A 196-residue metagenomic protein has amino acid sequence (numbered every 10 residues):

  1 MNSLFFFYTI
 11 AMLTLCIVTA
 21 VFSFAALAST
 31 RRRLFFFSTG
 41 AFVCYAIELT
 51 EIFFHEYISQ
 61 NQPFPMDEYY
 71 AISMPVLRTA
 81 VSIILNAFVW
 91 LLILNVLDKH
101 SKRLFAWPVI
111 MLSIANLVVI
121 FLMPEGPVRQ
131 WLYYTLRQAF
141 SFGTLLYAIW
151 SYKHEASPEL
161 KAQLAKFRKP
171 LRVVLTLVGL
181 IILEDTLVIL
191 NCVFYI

Functional and structural regions predicted by a protein language model:
M1-T30, Y134-A156: First transmembrane helix
N2-F6, L34, I72-V76, W131 (+3 more regions): Hydrophobic, aromatic-rich alpha-helical transmembrane segments and their membrane-interface anchor motifs
Y8, Y45, Y57, Y69-Y70 (+5 more regions): Sequence-level detector for tyrosine residue identity
Y8-F64, M74-F88, P108-L122, R168-C192: Hydrophobic alpha-helical transmembrane segments of multi-pass membrane proteins
F24-G40, I93-F105, G126-R129, Y152-R168: Membrane-interface helix-boundary motifs at transmembrane edges
F64-V76, P127-A139, C192-Y195: Non-cytosolic membrane-interface motifs at loop->transmembrane helix junctions
L85-A148: Membrane-proximal helix-loop-helix units in multi-pass membrane proteins
L146-K161, T186-I196: Juxtamembrane or sensor-core-proximal signal-transducing alpha helices that couple sensory domains to cytosolic
